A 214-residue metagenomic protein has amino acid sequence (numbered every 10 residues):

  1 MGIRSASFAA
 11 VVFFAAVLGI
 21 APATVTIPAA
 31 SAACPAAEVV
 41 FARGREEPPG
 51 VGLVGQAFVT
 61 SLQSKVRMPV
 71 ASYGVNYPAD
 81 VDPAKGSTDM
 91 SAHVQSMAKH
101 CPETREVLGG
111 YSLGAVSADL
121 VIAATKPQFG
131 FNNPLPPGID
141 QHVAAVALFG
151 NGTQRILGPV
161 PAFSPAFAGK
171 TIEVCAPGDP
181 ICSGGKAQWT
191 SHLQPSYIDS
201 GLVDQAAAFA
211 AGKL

Functional and structural regions predicted by a protein language model:
M1-S31: Secretory targeting and sorting signals
A33-C34, H100-C101, P137-Q141, S164-F167: Extracellular/periplasmic catalytic domains that process cell-envelope and extracellular macromolecules
A33-R105, P177-G212: Active-site catalytic motif of lipid deacylating hydrolases and related acyltransferases
P48-V51, S117-D119, F129-G130, R155-P159 (+1 more regions): Extracytoplasmic/secreted cell-surface and envelope-processing proteins
L108-A118: Gly/Ala-rich beta-loop-alpha elbow adjacent to hydrolase catalytic centers
F131-G150: A conserved short beta-strand
A147-Q154, A176-P180: Active-site nucleophile loop of the alpha/beta-hydrolase fold
P161-G185: Surface-exposed loop and adjacent secondary-structure segments within mature catalytic domains
